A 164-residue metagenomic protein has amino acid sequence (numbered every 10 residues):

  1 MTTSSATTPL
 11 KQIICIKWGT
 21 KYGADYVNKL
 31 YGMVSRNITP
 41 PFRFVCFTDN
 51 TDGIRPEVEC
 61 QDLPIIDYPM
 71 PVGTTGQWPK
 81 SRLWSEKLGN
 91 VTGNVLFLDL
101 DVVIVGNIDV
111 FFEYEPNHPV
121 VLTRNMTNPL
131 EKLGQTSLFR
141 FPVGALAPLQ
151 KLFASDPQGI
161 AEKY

Functional and structural regions predicted by a protein language model:
M1-Y164: Glycosyltransferase catalytic domains, chiefly GT-A lineage
